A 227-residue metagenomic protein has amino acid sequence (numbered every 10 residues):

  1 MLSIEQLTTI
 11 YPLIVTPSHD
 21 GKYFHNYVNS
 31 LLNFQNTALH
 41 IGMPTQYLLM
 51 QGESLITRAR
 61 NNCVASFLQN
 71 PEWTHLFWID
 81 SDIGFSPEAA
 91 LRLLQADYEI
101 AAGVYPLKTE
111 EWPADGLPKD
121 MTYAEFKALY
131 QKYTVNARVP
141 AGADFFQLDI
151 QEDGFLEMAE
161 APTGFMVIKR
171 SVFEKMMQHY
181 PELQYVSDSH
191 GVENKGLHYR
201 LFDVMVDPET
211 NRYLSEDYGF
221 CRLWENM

Functional and structural regions predicted by a protein language model:
M1-S54, R58: N-proximal low-complexity "stem/linker" segments adjacent to membrane-targeting elements
T45, T74, E99: Conserved acidic residues
S54-F67, E88: Glycine-rich, basic loop-to-helix element that forms the pyrophosphate-binding segment of sugar-nucleotide handling
V64, S86-M205: Conserved catalytic core of nucleotide-sugar-dependent glycosyltransferases
P71-G84: Short beta-strand-to-loop acidic/aromatic patch adjacent to the donor-nucleotide binding site
M205-S215: Active-site neighborhoods of divalent-metal-dependent phosphate/nucleic-acid chemistry enzymes
F220-L223: Short active-site alpha-helical segment characteristic of glycosyltransferases and processive polysaccharide synthases
E225-M227: Short, intrinsically disordered, charge-balanced linker/junction segments flanking boundaries in proteins
